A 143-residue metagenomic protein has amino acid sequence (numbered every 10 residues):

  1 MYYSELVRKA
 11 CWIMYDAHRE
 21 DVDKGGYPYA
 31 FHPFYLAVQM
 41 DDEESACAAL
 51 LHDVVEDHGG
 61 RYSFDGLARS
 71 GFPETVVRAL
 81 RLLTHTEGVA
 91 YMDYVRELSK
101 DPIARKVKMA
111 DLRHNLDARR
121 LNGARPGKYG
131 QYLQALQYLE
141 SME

Functional and structural regions predicted by a protein language model:
M1-E143: Active-site helical microenvironments for divalent-metal-assisted chemistry
